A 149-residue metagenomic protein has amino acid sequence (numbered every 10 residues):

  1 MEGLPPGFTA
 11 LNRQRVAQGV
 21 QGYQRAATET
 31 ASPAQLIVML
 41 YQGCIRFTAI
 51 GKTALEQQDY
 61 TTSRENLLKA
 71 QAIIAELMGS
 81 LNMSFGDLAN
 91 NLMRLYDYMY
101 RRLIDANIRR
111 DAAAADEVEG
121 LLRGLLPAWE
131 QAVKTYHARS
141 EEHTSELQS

Functional and structural regions predicted by a protein language model:
M1-Q24: Acidic, low-complexity proline/glycine-rich segments
A26-T62: N-terminal first-folded block
S63, A70, A115-V118: Solenoid-repeat scaffolds in large eukaryotic assemblies
E76-N90: Short, solvent-exposed, charged loop/turn and helix-capping segments that join or cap alpha-helices on peripheral
L92-A106: Long, amphipathic, charge-rich alpha-helical segments that form helical bundles/coiled-coils
L103-E119: Amphipathic, charged alpha-helical scaffolds that flank and support histidine-based chemistry in signaling
D116, G120-A132: Mixed-charge, glycine-accented linear interaction segment located at domain edges/termini
E142-S149: Conserved small/polar residues in nucleotide/adenosyl-binding loops
